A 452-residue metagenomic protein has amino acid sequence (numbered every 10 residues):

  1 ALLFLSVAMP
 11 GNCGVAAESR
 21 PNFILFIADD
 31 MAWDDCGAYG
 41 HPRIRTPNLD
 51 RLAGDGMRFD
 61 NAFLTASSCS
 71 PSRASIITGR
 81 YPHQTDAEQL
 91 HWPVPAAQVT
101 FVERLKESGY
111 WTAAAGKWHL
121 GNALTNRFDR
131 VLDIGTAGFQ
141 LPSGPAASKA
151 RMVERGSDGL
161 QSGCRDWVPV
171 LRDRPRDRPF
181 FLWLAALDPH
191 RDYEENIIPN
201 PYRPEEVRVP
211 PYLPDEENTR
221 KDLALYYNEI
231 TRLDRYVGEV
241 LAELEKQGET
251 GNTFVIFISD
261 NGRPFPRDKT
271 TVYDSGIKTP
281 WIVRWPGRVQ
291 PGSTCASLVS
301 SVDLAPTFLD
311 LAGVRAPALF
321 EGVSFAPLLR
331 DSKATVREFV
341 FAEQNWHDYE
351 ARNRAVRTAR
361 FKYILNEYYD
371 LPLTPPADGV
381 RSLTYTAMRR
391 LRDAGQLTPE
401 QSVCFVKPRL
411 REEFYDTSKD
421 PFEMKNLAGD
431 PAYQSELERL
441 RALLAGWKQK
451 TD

Functional and structural regions predicted by a protein language model:
L2-S6, C13-E413, P421-A442, Q449: Formylglycine-dependent sulfatase
